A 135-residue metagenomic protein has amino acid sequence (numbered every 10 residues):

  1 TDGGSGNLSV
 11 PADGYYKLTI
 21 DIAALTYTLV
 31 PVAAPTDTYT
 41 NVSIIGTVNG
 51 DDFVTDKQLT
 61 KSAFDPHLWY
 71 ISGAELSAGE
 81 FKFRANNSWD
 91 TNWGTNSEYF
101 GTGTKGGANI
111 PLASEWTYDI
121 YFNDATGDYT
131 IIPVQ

Functional and structural regions predicted by a protein language model:
T1-A24, D90-T126: Structured interaction patches on ligand/partner-binding surfaces of diverse proteins
T1-G4, P35-A78, N86-A108: Aromatic-rich carbohydrate-binding modules that target alpha-glucans
A23, V32, R84-S88: Beta-strand-rich extracellular modules
Y27-L29, G127-Q135: Short, low-complexity, Pro/Ser/Thr/Gly-rich segments in the mature regions of secreted, periplasmic
A33-T36, Q135: Bacterial Sec-dependent N-terminal signal peptides
A78, T117, Y129: Active-site lining segments that contact anionic ligands and/or coordinate catalytic metals
